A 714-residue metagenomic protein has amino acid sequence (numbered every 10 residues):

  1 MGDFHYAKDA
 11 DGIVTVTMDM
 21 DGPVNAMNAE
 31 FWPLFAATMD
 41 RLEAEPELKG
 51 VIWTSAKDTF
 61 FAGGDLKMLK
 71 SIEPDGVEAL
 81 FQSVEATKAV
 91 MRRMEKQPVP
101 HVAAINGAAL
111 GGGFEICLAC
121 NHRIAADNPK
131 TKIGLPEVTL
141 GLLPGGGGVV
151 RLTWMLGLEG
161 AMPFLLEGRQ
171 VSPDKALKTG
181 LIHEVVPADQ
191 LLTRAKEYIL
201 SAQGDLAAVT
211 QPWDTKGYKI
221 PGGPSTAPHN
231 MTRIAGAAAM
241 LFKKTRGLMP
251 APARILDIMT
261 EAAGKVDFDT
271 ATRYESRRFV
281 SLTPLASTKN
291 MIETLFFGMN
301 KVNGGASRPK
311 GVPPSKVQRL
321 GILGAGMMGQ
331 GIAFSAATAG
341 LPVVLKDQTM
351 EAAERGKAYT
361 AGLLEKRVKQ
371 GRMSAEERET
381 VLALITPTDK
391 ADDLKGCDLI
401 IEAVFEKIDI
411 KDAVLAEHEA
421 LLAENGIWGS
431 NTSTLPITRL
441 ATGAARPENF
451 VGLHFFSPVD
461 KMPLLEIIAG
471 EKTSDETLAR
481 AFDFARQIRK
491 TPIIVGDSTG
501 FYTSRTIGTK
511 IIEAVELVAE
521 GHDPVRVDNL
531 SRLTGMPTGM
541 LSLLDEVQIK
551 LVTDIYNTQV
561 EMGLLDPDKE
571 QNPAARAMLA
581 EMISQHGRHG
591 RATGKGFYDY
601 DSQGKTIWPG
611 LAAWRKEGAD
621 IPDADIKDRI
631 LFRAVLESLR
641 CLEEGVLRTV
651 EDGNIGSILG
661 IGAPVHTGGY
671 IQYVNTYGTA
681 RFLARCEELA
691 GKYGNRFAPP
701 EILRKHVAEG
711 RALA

Functional and structural regions predicted by a protein language model:
M1-T54, E78, V90-R92: Conserved CoA-thioester-binding segment of acyl-CoA-metabolizing enzymes
G2-D11, M18-G22, S71-G76, F81-E85 (+6 more regions): N-terminal glycine-rich phosphate-binding loop for ADP-containing cofactors
M18, A62-K67: Short, conserved active-site loops that position catalytic residues or coordinate cofactors/metal ions across diverse
D58-A62, L110-G111, L435-P436: Short, active-site-adjacent cap segments at secondary-structure transitions
V90-A103: Conserved catalytic cysteine-centered active-site region of acyl-thioester-dependent Claisen-condensing enzymes
A103-G113: Gly/Ser-rich catalytic serine loop of serine hydrolases
G111, P129-G134: Short glycine/proline-centered loop/turn elements that form peptide/ligand docking sites
